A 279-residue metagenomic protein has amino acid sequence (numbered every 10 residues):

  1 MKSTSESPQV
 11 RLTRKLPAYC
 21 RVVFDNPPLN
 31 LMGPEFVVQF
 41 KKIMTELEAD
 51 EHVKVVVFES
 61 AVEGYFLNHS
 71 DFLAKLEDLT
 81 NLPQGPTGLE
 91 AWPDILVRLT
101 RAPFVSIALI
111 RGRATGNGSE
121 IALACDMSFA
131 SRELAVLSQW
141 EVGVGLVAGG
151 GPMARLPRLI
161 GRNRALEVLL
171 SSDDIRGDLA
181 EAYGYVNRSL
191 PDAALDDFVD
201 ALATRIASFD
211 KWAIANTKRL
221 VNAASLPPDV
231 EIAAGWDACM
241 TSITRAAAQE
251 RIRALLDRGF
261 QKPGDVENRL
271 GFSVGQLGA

Functional and structural regions predicted by a protein language model:
M1-E59, V97, G278: Conserved CoA-thioester-binding segment of acyl-CoA-metabolizing enzymes
M1-P17, E63-Y65, S172, R176-G177 (+3 more regions): C-terminal alpha-helix plus adjacent terminal tail
S60-I95, A114, G145: Glycine- (often His-adjacent) and acidic-residue-rich active-site loop that binds/positions the CoA thioester
A91-S106: A structural motif corresponding to the C-terminal end of an alpha-helix and its immediate exit/capping segment
I95, L109, T115-L169, F198 (+1 more regions): CoA-thioester-processing core
P103, C125-D126, V186: Short, well-ordered alpha-helix to beta-strand connector turns
F129-A130, V186-F198: Short acidic-hydrophobic, aromatic-tinged amphipathic segments that line or gate anion-handling sites
